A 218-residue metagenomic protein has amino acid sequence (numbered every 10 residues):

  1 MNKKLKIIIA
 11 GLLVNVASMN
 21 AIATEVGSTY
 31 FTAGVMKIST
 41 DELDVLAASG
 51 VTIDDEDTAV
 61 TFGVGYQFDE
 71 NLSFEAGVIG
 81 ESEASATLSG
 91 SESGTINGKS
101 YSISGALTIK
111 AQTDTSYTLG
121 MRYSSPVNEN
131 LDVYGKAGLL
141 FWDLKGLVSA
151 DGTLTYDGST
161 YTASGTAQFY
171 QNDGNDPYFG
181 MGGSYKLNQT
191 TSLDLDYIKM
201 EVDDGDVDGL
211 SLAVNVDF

Functional and structural regions predicted by a protein language model:
A21-E70, F74, F141: Short glycine/proline- and aromatic-enriched beta-strand/turn motifs that initiate or cap beta-hairpins
E25, Q67-E70, S125-E129, F141 (+2 more regions): Outer-membrane beta-barrel strand-turn architecture
T29, T58-F62, T115-L119, P177-M181 (+1 more regions): Hydrophobic, lipid-facing positions within transmembrane beta-strands of outer-membrane proteins
T29-F31, N71-F74, N130-V133, Y185-L195: Repeated loop/turn-to-beta-strand initiation elements of outer-membrane beta-barrel proteins
F31-K37, A76-G80, G135-L139, L195-K199: Transmembrane beta-barrel strands of outer-membrane/channel proteins
S39-D57, G80-T115, W142-G174, E201: Extracellular/periplasm-exposed beta-strand and loop segments of Gram-negative cell-envelope proteins, dominated by
F62-Y66, L119-Y123, A137-L139, M181-Y185 (+1 more regions): Residues on the lipid-exposed face of transmembrane beta-strands in outer-membrane beta-barrel proteins
V127, D173-N175, M200-G209: Solvent-exposed loop/turn segments connecting transmembrane beta-strands in outer-membrane beta-barrel proteins
